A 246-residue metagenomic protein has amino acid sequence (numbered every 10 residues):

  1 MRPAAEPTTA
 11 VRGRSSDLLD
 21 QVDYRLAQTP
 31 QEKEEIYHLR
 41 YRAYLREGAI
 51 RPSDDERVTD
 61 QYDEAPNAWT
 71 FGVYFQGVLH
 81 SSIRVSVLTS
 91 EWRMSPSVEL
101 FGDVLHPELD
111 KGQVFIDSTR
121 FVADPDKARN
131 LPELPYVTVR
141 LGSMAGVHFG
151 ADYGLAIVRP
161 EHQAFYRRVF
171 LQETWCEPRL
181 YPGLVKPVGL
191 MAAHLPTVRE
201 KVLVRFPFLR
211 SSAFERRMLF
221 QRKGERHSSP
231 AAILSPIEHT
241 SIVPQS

Functional and structural regions predicted by a protein language model:
M1-L19, A232-S246: Short acidic N-proximal helix/loop "leader" segments that mark the beginning of a domain or an inter-domain linker
V11-A65, W69-Y74, L79: Short amphipathic alpha-helix that is part of the acyltransferase structural core
R12-D17, F75-R93, P107-L109, S212-S228: Charged, low-complexity, helix/coiled-coil-prone segments
L45-R46, K127, E200: A generic secondary-structure boundary signal that marks alpha-helix termini
I50-R51, W92, R205: Short, polar/charged, Gly/Pro-enriched helix-capping and turn/loop motifs at alpha-helix termini and inter-helix linkers
D54-D110, I116-R120: Conserved donor-binding loop and adjoining core beta-sheet/short helix segment in diverse acyl/aminoacyl transferases
E91-T197: Acyl-donor binding region in acyl/amide transferases
V185-S246: Charge-rich, low-complexity intrinsically disordered segments
